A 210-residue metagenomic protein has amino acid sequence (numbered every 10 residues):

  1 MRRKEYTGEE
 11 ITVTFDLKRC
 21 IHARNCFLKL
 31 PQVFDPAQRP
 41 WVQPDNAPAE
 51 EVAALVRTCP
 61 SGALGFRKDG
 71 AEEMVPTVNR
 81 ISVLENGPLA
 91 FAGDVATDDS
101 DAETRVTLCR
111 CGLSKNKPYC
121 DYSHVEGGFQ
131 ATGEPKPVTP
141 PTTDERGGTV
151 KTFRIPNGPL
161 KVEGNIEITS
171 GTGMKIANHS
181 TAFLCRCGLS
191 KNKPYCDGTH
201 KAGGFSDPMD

Functional and structural regions predicted by a protein language model:
M1-E9, R24-V42, I81-R105, I155-T181: Short, charged low-complexity linear segments at domain edges
R2-K4, Q32-R57, G65-A90, E126-I155 (+1 more regions): Non-heme iron-sulfur electron-transfer modules
T12-L30, N46-G62, L108-P118, F153-I155 (+1 more regions): Cysteine-centered iron-sulfur cluster-binding motifs in ferredoxin-type domains/subunits of redox enzymes
R19, G70, V95, I166 (+1 more regions): A broadly conserved detector of short glycine/acidic/proline-rich loop/turn motifs that flank catalytic sites and bind
L28-K29, K68, Y119-C120, G128-F129 (+1 more regions): Extracellular/mature segments of secreted proteins
P60-A63, G93-D94, K115-V125, P159-G164 (+1 more regions): Extracellular/lumenal glycan-associated surfaces
D101, Y119, Q130, T172 (+2 more regions): Short acidic, gly/pro-rich beta-turn/loop elements at beta-sheet edges and active-site/ligand-binding grooves
T104, G133, S180-A182, P194 (+2 more regions): Boundary-flanking segments of nucleic-acid-binding domains in nuclear regulatory proteins
